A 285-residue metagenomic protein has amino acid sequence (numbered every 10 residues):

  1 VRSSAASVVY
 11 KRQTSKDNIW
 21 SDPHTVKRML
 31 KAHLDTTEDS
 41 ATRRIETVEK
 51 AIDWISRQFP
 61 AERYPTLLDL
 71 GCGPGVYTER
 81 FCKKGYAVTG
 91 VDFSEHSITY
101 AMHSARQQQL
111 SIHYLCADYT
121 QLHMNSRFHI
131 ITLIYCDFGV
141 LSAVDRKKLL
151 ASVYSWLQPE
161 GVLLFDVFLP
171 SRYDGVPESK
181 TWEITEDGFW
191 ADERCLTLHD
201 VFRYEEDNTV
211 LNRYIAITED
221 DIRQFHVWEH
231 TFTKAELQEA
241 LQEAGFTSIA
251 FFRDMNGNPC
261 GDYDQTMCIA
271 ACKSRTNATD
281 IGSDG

Functional and structural regions predicted by a protein language model:
V1-A6, Y10: Single conserved hydrophobic/aromatic residue that forms the stacking wall/gate of nucleotide- or nucleobase-binding
I45-R63: Conserved alpha-helix/loop element of class I SAM-dependent methyltransferases that forms part of the SAM/SAH-binding
P74-Y86: Conserved SAM-binding loop of SAM-dependent methyltransferases across substrates and taxa, primarily the Class I
S94-H96: Conserved SAM/SAH-binding beta-strand->alpha-helix loop
Q107-Q121: Conserved SAM-binding strand-loop segment of SAM-dependent methyltransferases
K147-P159: A short glycine-rich, Lys/Arg-flanked "PGG" loop and its adjoining helix->strand segment in the class I
E160-V167: Conserved beta-strand signature within the Rossmann-like core of class I S-adenosyl-L-methionine
V167-E236: SAM-dependent methyltransferase
